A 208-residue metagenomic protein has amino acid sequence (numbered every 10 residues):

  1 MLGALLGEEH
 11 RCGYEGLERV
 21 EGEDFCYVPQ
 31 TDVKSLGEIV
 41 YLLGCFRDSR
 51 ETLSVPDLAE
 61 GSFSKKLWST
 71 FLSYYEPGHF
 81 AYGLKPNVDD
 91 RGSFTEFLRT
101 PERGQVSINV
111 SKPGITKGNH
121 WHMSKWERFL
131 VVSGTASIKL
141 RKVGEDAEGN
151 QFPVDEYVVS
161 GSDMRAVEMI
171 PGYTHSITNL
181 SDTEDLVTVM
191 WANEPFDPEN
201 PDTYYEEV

Functional and structural regions predicted by a protein language model:
M1-L84: Mid/C-terminal beta-alpha module of Rossmann-like enzyme folds, strongest in SDR-family dehydrogenases/epimerases
F80-N119, K125: A short glycine-rich, His/Asp/Glu-containing loop-to-beta-strand
F94, G118-H120, I138-K139, A166-M169 (+1 more regions): Short beta-strand His + acidic residue motifs that chelate non-heme Fe in jelly-roll/DSBH and cupin folds
T95-F97, K117-M123, L130, G149 (+2 more regions): Short histidine-centered beta-strand/loop micro-motifs that create catalytic or ligand/metal-coordination sites
R103, T116, K125-W126, T135 (+3 more regions): Active-site lining segments that contact anionic ligands and/or coordinate catalytic metals
S124-D146: Glycine- and acidic-residue-biased ligand/ion/polar-headgroup-sensing regions
G144-G172: Short acidic-glycine-tyrosine-enriched beta hairpin
D146-P153, T178-V208: Double-stranded beta-helix
